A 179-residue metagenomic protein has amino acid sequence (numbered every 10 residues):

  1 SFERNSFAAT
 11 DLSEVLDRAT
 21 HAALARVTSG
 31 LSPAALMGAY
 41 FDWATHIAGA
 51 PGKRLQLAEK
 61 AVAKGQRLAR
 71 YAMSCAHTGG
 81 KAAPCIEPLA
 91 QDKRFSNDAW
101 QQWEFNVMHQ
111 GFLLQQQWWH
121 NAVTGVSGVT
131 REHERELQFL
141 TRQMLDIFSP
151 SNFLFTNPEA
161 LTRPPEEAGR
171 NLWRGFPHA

Functional and structural regions predicted by a protein language model:
S1-A179: Amphipathic, low-complexity, repeat-rich surface-exposed segments
